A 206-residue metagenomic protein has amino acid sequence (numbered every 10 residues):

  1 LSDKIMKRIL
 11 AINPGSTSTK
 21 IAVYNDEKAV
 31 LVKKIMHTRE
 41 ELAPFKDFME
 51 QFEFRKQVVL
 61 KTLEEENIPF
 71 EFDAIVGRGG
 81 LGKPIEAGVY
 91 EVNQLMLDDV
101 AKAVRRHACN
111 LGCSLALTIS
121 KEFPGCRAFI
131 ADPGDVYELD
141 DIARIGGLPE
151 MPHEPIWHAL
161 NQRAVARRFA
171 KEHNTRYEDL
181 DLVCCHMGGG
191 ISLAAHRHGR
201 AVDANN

Functional and structural regions predicted by a protein language model:
I5, I9-E50: Short glycine-rich, Thr/Ser-proximal phosphate-binding strand/loop in the N-terminal lobe of ATP-dependent enzymes
K7-I12, F72-V76, L182-H186: Short glycine-aspartate micro-motif
S16, E50-F54, V58, N110-S114 (+3 more regions): Conserved active-site and cofactor/substrate-binding residues in soluble primary-metabolism enzymes
Y24-A29, A87-D99, G125, R144-P149 (+1 more regions): A glycine- and small-aliphatic-rich helix-loop capping segment at beta-alpha/alpha-beta transitions that lines
L31-F70, M96, V100-R105: N-terminal phosphate-binding loop and adjacent alpha-helix
L63-A108, D135-G146: Short beta-strand-loop/turn "lid" adjacent to the catalytic site in phosphate-handling enzymes
V104-V165: Gly/Ser/Thr-rich active-site cleft segment
I145-N206: Glycine-rich phosphate-binding loop of actin/hexokinase-like ATP-binding domains
